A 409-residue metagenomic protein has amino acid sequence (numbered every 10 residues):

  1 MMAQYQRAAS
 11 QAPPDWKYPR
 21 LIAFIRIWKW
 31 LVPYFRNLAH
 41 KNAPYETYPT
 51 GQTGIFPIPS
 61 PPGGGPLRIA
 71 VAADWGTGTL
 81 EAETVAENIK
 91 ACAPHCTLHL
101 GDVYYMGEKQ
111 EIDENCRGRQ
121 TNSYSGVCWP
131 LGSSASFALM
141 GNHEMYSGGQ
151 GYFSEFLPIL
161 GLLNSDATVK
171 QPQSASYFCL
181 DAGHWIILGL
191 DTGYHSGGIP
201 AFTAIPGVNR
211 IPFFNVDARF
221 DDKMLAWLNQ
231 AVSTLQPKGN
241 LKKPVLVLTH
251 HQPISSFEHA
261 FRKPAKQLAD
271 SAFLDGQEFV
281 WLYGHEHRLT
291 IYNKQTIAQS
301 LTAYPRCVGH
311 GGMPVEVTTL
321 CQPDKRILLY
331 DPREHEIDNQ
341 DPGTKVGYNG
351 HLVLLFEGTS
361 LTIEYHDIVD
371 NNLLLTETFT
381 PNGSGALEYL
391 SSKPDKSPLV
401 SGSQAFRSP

Functional and structural regions predicted by a protein language model:
M1-C96, N122-A138, S174-Y177, N240-K243 (+4 more regions): Acidic, histidine-bearing metal-coordination/catalytic regions of metal-dependent phosphoesterases
R36-I58, Q110-G239, P264-V280, E286-K345 (+1 more regions): Extended active-site neighborhood of metal-dependent phosphoesterases/phosphodiesterases
V71-G76, Y104, P212-D217: Second-shell loop/turn segments in exported
D74, G101-D102, G141-N142, L190 (+2 more regions): Active-site glycine-centered loops adjacent to acidic/histidine catalytic or metal-binding residues that shape
G76-L80, Y105-G107, I254-H259: Acidic-and-aromatic substrate-binding clefts and catalytic sites of carbohydrate-active enzymes
H99-K109: Conserved beta-strand-loop-alpha-helix hinge of the TIR/SEFIR fold
L235-S256: Short acidic, glycine-rich surface-loop motifs adjacent to enzyme active sites
